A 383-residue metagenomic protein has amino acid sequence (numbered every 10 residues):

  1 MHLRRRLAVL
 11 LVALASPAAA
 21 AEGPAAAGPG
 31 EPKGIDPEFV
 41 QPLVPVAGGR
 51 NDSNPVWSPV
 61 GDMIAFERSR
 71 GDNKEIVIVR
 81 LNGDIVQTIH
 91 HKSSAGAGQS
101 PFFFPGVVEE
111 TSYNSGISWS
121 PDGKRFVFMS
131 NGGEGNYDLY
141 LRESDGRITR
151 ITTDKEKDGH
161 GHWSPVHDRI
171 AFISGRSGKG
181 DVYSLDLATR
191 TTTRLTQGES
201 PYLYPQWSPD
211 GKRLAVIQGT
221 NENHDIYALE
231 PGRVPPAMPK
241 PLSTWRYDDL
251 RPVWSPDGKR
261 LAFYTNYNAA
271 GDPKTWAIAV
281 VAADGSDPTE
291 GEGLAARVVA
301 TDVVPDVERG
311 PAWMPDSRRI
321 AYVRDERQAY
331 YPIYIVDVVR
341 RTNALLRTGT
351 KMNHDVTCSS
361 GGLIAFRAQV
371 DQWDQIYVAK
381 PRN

Functional and structural regions predicted by a protein language model:
M1-A8: Bacterial N-terminal signal peptides that target proteins for export
A8-P17: Bacterial N-terminal signal peptides
A21-N383: Sequence signature of WD/YWTD-type beta-propeller architectures
